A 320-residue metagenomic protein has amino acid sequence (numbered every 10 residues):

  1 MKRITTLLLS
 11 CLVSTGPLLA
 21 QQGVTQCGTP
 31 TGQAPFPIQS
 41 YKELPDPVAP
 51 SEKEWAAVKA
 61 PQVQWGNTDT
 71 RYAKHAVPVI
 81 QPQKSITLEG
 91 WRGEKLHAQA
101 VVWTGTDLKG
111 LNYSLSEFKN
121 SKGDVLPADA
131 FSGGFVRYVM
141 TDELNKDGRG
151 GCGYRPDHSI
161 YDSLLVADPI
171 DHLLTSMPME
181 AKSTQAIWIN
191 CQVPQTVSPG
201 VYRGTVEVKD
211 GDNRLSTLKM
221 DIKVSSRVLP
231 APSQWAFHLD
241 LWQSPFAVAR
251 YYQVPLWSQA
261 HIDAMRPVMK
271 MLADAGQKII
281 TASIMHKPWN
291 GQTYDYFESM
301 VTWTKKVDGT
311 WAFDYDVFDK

Functional and structural regions predicted by a protein language model:
M1-I4: Positively charged n-region of N-terminal signal peptides that target proteins for export
L7-P17: Bacterial N-terminal signal peptides
L18-Q22: Signal peptide processing junction and immediate N-terminal pro/mature segment of secreted/exported proteins
G23-P82, G105-I189: Surface-exposed binding patches on compact interaction domains or structured appendages
A73-L88, Q253-Q259: Short, polar loop/linker segments at the starts of domains and inter-domain junctions
L88-E94: Short, solvent-exposed loop/linker segments at the N-terminal edge of repeated beta-sheet extracellular domains
E89, V101-K119, L174-Q234, I262: Extended acidic/polar, glycine-enriched regions that form or flank non-catalytic beta-rich accessory modules
L215-K305, A312, D319-K320: An acidic-aromatic substrate-binding cleft motif
